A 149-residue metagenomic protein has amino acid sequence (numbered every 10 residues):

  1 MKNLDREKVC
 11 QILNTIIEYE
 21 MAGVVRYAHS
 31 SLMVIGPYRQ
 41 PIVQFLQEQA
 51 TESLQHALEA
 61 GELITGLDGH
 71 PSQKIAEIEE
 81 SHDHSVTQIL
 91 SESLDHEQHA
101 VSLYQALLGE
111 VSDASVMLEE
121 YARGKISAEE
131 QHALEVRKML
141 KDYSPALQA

Functional and structural regions predicted by a protein language model:
M1-A149: Iron-associated oxidoreductase/ferritin-like identity signal
